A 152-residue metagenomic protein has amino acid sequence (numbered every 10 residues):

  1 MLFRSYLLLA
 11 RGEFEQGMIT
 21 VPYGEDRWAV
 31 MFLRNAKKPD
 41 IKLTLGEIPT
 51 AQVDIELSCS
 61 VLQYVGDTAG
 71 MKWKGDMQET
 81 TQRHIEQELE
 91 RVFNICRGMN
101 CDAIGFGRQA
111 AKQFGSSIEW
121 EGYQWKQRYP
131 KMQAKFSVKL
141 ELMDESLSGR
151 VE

Functional and structural regions predicted by a protein language model:
M1-E152: Membrane-proximal alpha-helical signals and transmembrane carboxylates
